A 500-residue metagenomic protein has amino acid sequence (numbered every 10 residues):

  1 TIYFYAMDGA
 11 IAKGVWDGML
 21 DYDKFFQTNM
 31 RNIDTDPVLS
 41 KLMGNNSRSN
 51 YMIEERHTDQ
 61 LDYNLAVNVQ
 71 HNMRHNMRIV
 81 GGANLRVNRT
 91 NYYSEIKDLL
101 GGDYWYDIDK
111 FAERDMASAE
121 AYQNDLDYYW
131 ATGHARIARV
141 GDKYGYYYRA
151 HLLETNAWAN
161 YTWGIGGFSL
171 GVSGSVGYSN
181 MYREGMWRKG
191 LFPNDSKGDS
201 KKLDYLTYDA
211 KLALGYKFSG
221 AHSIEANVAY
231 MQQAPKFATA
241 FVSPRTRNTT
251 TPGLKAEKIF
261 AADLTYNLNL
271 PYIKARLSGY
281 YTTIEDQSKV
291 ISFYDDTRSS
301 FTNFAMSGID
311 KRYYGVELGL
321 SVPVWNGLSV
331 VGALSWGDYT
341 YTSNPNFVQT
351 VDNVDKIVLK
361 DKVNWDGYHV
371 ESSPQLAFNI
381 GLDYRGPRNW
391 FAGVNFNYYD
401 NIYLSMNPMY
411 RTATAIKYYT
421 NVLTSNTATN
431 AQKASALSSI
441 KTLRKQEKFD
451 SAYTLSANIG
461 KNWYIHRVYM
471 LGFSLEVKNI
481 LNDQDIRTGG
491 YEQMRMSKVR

Functional and structural regions predicted by a protein language model:
T1-I2, A10-N72, Y148-K197, Y205-G215 (+2 more regions): Surface-exposed extracellular loop regions of Gram-negative outer-membrane beta-barrel proteins
T1-M7, S49-S94, V140-S169, L203-T207 (+9 more regions): Outer-membrane beta-barrel transmembrane strands
I2-F4, G81-V87, V172-Y178, A226-Y230 (+4 more regions): Transmembrane beta-barrel strands of outer-membrane/channel proteins
M52, R78-S219, N346: Signature of Gram-negative outer-membrane beta-barrel scaffolds
N76-I79, G167-L170, A221-I224, Y272-A275 (+3 more regions): Repeated loop/turn-to-beta-strand initiation elements of outer-membrane beta-barrel proteins
T132-A135, N180-L191, K202, Y216-A262 (+5 more regions): Surface-exposed extracellular loop regions of Gram-negative outer-membrane beta-barrel proteins, predominantly
Y281-T283, F304-Y410: Gram-negative outer-membrane beta-barrel transporters
E285, V330, Y398-Y418, T427-S435 (+2 more regions): C-terminal beta-signal and adjacent terminal beta-strands/loops of Gram-negative outer-membrane beta-barrel proteins
